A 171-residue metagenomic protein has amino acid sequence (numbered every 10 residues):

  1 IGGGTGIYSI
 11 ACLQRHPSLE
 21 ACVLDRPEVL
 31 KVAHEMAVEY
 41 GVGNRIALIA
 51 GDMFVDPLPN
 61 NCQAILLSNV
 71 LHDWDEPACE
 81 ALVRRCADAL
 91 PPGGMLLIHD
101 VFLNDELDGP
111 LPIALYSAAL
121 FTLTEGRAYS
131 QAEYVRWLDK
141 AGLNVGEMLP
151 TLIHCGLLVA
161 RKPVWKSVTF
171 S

Functional and structural regions predicted by a protein language model:
I1-S171: Alpha-helical subdomain
